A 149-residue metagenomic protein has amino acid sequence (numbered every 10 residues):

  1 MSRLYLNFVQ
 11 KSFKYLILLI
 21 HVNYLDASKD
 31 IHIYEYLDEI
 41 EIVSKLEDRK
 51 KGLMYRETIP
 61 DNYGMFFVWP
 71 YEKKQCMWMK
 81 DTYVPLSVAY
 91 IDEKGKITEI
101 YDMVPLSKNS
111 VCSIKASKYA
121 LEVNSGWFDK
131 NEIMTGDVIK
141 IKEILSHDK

Functional and structural regions predicted by a protein language model:
N7-L18: Sec-dependent signal peptide recognition, specifically the positively charged N-region followed immediately by
F8, Y24-D30: N-terminal secretory targeting signals
I17-L25: Hydrophobic h-region of N-terminal signal peptides that target proteins for export in Gram-negative bacteria
S28-K149: Compact, glycine-rich, soluble single-domain proteins
